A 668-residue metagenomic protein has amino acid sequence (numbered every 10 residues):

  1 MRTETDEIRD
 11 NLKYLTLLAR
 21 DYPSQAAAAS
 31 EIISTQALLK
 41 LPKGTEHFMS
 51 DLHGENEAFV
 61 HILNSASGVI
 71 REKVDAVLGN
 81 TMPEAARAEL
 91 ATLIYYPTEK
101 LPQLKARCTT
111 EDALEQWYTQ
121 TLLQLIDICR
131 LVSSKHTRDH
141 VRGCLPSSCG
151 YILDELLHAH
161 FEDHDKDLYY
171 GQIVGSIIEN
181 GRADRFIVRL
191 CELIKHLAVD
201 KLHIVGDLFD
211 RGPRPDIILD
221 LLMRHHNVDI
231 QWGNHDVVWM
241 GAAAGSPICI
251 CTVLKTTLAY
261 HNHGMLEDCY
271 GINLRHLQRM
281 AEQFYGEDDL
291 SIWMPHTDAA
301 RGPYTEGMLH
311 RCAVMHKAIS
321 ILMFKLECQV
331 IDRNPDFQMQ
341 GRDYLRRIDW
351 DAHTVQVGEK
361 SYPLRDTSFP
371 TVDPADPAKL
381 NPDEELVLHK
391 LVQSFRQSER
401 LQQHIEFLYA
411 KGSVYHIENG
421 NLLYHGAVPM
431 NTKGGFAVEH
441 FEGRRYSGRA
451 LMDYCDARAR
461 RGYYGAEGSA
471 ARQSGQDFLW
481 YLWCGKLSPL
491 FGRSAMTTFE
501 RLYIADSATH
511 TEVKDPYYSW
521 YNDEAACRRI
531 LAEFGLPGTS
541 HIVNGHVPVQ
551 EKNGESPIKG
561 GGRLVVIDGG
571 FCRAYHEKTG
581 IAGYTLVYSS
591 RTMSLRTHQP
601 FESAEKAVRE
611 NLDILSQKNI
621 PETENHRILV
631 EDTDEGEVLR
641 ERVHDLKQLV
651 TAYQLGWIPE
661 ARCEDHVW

Functional and structural regions predicted by a protein language model:
M1-W668: Feature recognizes metal-dependent phosphohydrolase scaffolds
